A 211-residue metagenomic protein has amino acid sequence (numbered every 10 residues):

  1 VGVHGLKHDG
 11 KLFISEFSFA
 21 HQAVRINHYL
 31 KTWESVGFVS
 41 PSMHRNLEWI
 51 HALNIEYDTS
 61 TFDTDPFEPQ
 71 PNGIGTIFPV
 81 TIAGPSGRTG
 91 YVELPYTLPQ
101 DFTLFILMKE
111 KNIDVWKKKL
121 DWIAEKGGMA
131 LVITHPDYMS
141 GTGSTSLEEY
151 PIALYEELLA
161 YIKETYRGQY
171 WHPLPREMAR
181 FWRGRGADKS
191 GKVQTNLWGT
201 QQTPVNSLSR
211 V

Functional and structural regions predicted by a protein language model:
V1-F19: Glycine-rich phosphate-binding "P-loop"
V1-K7, V36-V39, L131-I133, Q169-H172: Short, well-structured secondary-structure segments
L6-D9, M43-N46, F62-T64, L98-D101 (+2 more regions): Short, solvent-exposed loop/turn segments at secondary-structure junctions
I14-H21, L107-K111, S146-L154: Alpha-helix N-cap and loop-to-helix initiation/capping positions
E16-H21, N72-I77, R185-Q194: Short, surface-exposed amphipathic charged segments that create phosphate/polyanion-binding patches used for binding
F19-L30: An active-site-proximal "capping" alpha-helix that borders the catalytic cofactor pocket
H28, T32-G128: Active-site-adjacent pocket scaffolds in enzyme catalytic domains
I113-V211: C-terminal domain-boundary segment and adjacent tail
